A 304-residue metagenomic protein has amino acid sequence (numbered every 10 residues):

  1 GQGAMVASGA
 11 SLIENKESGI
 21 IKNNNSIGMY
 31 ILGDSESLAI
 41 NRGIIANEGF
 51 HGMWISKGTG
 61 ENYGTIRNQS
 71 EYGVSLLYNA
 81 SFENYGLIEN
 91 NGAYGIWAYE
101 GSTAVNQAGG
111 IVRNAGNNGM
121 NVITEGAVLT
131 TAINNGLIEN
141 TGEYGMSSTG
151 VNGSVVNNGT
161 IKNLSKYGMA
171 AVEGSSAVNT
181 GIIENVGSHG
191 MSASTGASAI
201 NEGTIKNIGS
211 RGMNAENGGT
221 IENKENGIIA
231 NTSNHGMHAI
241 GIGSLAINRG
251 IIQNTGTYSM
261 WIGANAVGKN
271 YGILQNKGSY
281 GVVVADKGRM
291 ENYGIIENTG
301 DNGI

Functional and structural regions predicted by a protein language model:
G1, L12-N25, R42-G49, Y63-S70 (+11 more regions): Beta-strand-rich solenoid/repeat architectures in extracellular/passenger domains of polysaccharide-targeting enzymes
Q2-S8, I27-D34, F50-K57, Y72-Y78 (+10 more regions): Glycine-rich beta-solenoid repeat tracts in large extracellular/virion proteins
S11, S37: Short beta-strand/loop motifs in extracellular/secreted proteins, especially within beta-sandwich accessory domains
S18-G19, G33, G218-G219: Beta-strand repeat architectures
M290: Short aromatic-enriched loop/helix-cap "lid" or pocket-rim segments at secondary-structure transitions that line
